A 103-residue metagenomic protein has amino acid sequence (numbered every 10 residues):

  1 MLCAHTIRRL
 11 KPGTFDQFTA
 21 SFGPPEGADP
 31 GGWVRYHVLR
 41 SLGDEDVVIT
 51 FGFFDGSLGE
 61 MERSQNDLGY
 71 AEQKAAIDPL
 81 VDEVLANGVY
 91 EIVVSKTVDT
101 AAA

Functional and structural regions predicted by a protein language model:
L2-R8, H37-D67: Short, well-ordered beta-strand segments in beta-rich or mixed alpha/beta enzyme and ligand-binding folds
I7-T19: Short, surface-exposed ligand-recognition loops at beta-strand->loop->(often short) alpha-helix junctions that present
L10-P12, D55-G56, E91-V94: Non-catalytic surface loops within mature trypsin-like serine protease
K11-P12, G43, I77, D99: Sequence-pattern detector for short linear motifs and compositional/periodic biases rather than a specific fold
F15-D16, V47, V81: Enrichment for repetitive, rod-forming helical segments
P24-R35, F53-G88: An amphipathic, aromatic/His-enriched active-site/gating alpha helix that lines ligand/cofactor pockets
L42, E83-L85, V94: Short proline/glycine- and acidic-rich turn/helix-capping motifs at secondary-structure junctions
V89-A103: Short, low-order "capping/linker" segments at domain edges
